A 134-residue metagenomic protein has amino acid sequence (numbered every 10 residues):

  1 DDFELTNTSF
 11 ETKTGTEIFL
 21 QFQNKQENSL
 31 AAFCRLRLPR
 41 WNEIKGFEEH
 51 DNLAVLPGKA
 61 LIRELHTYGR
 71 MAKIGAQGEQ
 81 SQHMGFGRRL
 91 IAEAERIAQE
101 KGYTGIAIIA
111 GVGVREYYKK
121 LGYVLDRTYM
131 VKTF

Functional and structural regions predicted by a protein language model:
D1-A60, H66-Y68, A72-I74, K101: Non-catalytic substrate-recognition and accessory regions of acyl/acetyltransferase enzymes
A72, E116-Y118: Short active-site-adjacent structural elements
G78-A98: Conserved acetyl-CoA-binding loop-helix of GNAT-fold acetyltransferases
R96-A110: Conserved GNAT acetyl-CoA-binding A-motif
A107-E116, F134: Conserved beta-strand-loop-alpha-helix junction that forms the acyl-donor binding cleft
K119-R127: Conserved acetyl-CoA-binding loop of GNAT-fold acetyltransferases
M130-V131: Minor-groove-contacting beta-hairpin "wing" of winged helix-turn-helix DNA-binding domains
